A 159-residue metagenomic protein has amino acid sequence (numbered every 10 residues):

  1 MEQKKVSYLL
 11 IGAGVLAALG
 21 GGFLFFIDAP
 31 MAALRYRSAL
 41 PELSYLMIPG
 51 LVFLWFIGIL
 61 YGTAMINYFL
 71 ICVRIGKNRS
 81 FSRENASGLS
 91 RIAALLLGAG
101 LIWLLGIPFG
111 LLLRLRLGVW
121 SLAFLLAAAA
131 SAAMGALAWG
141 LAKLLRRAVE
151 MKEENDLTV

Functional and structural regions predicted by a protein language model:
M1-A18: Alpha-helical transmembrane segments and their helix-start/interface "positive-inside/aromatic belt" motifs in integral
L9-A13, G88, I92-A99, T158: Loop-to-transmembrane-helix entry motif
L24-R37, L96: Membrane-helix interface motif
R37-M65: Membrane-helix boundary elements
L40-P41, L117-L126: Non-cytosolic membrane-interface motifs at loop->transmembrane helix junctions
G62-R83: Membrane-helix interface/capping segments
A99-G118: Alpha-helical transmembrane segments and their membrane-interface junctions in multi-pass membrane proteins
L105, L122-E153: Alpha-helical transmembrane segments and their immediate juxtamembrane interface regions
